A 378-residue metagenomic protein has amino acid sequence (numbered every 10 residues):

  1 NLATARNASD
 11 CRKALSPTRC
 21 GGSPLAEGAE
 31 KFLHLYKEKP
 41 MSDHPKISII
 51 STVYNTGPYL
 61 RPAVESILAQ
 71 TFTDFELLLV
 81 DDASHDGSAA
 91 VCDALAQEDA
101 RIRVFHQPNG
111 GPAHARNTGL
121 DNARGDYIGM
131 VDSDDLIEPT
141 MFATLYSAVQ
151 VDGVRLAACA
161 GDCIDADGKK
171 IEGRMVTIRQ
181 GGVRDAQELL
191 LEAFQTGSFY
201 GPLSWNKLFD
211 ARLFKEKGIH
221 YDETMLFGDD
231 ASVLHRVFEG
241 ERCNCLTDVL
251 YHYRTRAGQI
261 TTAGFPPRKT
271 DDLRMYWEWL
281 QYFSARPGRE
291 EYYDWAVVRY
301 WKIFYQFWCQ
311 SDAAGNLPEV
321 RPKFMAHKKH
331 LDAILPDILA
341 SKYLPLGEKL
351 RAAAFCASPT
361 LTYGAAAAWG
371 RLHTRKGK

Functional and structural regions predicted by a protein language model:
K31-L68: N-proximal low-complexity "stem/linker" segments adjacent to membrane-targeting elements
K37-M41, A313-K378: Membrane-interface aromatic/basic loop that binds lipid-linked glycans or pyrophosphate carriers, typified by
Y59-R61, D86-A94, L136, T140: Acidic helix N-cap motif at the loop->helix transition within catalytic regions of sugar-transfer enzymes
S66, T73, D81-A90, D132: A conserved acidic beta->alpha catalytic loop
Q107-A123: Glycine-rich, basic loop-to-helix element that forms the pyrophosphate-binding segment of sugar-nucleotide handling
I128: Short aromatic/hydrophobic "clamp" motif used to bind/position activated sugar donors
S133-N244, Y251-P267: Donor-binding/catalytic cores of nucleotide-activated saccharide and glycerol-phosphate transferases/polymerases
D248-R256, A263-E290, I303-L335: Catalytic core of nucleotide-sugar-dependent glycosyltransferases
